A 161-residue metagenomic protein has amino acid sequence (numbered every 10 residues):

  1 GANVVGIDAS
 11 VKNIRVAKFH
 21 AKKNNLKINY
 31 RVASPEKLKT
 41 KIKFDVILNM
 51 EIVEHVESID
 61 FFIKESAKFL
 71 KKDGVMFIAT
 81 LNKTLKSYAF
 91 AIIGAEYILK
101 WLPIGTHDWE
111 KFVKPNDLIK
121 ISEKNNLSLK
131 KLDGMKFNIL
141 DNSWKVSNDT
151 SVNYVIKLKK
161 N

Functional and structural regions predicted by a protein language model:
G1-S87, P115-L118, I156-K160: Conserved SAM-binding loop
H20-L26, I93-G94, W144-N148: Short low-complexity, flexible loop/linker segments enriched in glycine and/or proline with clustered acidic
T80, L99-D117: Acceptor-substrate binding/catalytic loop of class I
K83, F137-I139: Residue-level marker for beta-strand->alpha-helix junctions and adjacent short loops that shape enzyme
Y88-Y97: Short, flexible, mixed-charge acidic loops at enzyme active sites
W109-L132: Short alpha-helix
N142-N161: Core SAM-dependent methyltransferase catalytic element
